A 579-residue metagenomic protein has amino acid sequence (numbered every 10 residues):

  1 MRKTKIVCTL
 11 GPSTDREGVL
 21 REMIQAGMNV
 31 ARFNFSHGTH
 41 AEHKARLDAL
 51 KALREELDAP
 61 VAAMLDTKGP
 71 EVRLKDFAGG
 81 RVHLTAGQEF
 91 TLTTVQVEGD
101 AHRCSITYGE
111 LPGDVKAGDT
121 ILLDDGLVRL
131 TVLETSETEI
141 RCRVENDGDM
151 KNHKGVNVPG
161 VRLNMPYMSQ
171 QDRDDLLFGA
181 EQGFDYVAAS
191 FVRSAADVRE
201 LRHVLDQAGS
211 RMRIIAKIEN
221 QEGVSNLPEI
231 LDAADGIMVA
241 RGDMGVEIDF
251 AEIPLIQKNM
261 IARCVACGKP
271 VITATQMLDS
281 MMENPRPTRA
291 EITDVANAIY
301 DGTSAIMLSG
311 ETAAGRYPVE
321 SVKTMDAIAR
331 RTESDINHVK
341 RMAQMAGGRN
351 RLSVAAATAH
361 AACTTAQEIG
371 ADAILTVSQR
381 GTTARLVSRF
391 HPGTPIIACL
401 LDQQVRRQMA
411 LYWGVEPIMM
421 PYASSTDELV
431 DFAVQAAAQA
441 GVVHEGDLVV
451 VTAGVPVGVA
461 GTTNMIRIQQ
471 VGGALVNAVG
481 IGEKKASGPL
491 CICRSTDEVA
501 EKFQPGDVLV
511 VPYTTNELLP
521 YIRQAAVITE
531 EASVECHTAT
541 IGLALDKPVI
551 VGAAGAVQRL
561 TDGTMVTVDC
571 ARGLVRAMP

Functional and structural regions predicted by a protein language model:
M1-P579: Non-catalytic helical/linker scaffolds that mediate oligomerization, partner binding, and domain coupling around large
